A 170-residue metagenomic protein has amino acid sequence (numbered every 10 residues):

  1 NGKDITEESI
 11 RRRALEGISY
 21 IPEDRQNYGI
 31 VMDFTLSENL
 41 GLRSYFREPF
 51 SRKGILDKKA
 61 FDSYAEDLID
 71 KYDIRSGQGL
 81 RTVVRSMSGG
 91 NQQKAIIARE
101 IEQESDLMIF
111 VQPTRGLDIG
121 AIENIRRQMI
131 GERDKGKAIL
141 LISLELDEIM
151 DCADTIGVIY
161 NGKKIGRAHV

Functional and structural regions predicted by a protein language model:
N1-H169: Glycine-rich phosphate-binding loops of nucleotide-dependent enzymes
